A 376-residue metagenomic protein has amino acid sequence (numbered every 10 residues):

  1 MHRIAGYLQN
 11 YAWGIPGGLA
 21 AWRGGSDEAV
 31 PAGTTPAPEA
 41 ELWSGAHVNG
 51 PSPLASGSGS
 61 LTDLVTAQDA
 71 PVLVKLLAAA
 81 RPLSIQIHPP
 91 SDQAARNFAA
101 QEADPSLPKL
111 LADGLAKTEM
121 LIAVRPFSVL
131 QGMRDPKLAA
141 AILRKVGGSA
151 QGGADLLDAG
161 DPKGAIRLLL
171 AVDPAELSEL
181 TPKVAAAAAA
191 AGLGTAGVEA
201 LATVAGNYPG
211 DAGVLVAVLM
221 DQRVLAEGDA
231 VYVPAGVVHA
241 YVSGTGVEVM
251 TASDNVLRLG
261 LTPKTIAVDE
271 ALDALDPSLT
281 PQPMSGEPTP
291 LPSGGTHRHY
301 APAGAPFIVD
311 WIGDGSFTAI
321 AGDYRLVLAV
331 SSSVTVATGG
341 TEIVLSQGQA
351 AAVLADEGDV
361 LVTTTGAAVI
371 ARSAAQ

Functional and structural regions predicted by a protein language model:
M1-G192, P263-P281: Transition-metal
A37-E39, D69-A70, A80, L115-K117 (+3 more regions): A short beta-loop-beta micro-motif enriched in histidine and acidic residues
W43-N49, L76-A79, I87, T118-F127 (+5 more regions): Short, conserved beta-strand element in jelly-roll/cupin
P53-G57, T62-A67, G210-A226, A319-I320 (+1 more regions): A short beta-strand-loop-beta hairpin characteristic of the jelly-roll/cupin
A78-P82, P89-D92, D113-E119, R125-S128 (+4 more regions): Ligand-binding loop in jelly-roll beta-barrel domains
M220-V233, V237-Y241, I312, T338-D359: Short acidic-glycine-tyrosine-enriched beta hairpin
G246-G313: C-terminal amphipathic alpha-helical segment
S293-G294, I308-G322, Q347, A355-D356: Conserved short histidine dyad/triad with adjacent acidic residue
